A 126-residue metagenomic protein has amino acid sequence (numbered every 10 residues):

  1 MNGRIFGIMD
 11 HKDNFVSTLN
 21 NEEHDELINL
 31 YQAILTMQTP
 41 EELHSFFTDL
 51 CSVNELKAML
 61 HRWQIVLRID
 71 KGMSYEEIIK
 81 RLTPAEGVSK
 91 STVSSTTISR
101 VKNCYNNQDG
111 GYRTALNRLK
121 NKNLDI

Functional and structural regions predicted by a protein language model:
M1-M37: General nucleic-acid-binding
M37-E41, V53, G72, T92: Residues at alpha-helix boundaries and the short loops/turns that link adjacent helices
E42-R62: Short, Lys/Arg-enriched anionic-surface-contact patches
A58-M73: Short, amphipathic alpha-helical "recognition" segments used to contact nucleic acids or chromatin
I65, T92-D109: Major-groove recognition helix of helix-turn-helix-like DNA-binding domains
G72, A85, Y105-D109, L119: The DNA-recognition helices of helix-turn-helix-type DNA-binding domains
E76-K90: Short alpha-helical "recognition helix" segments of helix-turn-helix
Y112-I126: Intrinsically disordered, low-complexity basic tails/linkers immediately adjacent to helix-turn-helix/homeobox/MYB/SANT
